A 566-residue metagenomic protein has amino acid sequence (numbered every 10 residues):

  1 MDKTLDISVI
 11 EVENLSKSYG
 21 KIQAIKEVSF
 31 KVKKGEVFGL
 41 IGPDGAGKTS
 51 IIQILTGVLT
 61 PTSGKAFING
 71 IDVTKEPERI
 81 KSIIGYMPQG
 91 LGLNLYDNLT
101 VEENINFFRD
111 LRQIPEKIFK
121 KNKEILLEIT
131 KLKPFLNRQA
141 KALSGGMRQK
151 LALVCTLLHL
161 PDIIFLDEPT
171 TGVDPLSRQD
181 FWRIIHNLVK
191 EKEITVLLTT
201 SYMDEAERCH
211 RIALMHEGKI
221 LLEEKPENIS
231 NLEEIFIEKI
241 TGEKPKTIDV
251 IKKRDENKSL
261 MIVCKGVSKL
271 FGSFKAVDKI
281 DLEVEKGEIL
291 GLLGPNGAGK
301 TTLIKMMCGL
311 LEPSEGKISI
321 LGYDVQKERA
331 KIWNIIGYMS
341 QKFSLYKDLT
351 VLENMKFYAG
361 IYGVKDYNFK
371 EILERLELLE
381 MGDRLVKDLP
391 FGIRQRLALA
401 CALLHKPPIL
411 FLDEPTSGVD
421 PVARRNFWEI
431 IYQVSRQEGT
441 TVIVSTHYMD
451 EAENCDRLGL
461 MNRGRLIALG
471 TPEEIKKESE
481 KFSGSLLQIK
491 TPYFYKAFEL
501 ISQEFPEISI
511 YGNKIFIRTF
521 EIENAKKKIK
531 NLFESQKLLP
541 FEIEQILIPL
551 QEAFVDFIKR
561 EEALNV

Functional and structural regions predicted by a protein language model:
G64-D72, I80, G316-D324, K331-I332: Conserved ABC transporter NBD signature motif
N98, Q139-L143, L385-G392: Conserved ABC ATPase signature
N106, D110, K117-F135, K356 (+2 more regions): Conserved ABC ATPase "signature" region
L153, F181, L399: Hydrophobic anchor residue at the start of the ABC signature
I164-D167, L410-D413: Catalytic Walker B motif of ABC-type/P-loop ATPase nucleotide-binding domains
R183-K244, I430-F520: ABC transporter nucleotide-binding domain
